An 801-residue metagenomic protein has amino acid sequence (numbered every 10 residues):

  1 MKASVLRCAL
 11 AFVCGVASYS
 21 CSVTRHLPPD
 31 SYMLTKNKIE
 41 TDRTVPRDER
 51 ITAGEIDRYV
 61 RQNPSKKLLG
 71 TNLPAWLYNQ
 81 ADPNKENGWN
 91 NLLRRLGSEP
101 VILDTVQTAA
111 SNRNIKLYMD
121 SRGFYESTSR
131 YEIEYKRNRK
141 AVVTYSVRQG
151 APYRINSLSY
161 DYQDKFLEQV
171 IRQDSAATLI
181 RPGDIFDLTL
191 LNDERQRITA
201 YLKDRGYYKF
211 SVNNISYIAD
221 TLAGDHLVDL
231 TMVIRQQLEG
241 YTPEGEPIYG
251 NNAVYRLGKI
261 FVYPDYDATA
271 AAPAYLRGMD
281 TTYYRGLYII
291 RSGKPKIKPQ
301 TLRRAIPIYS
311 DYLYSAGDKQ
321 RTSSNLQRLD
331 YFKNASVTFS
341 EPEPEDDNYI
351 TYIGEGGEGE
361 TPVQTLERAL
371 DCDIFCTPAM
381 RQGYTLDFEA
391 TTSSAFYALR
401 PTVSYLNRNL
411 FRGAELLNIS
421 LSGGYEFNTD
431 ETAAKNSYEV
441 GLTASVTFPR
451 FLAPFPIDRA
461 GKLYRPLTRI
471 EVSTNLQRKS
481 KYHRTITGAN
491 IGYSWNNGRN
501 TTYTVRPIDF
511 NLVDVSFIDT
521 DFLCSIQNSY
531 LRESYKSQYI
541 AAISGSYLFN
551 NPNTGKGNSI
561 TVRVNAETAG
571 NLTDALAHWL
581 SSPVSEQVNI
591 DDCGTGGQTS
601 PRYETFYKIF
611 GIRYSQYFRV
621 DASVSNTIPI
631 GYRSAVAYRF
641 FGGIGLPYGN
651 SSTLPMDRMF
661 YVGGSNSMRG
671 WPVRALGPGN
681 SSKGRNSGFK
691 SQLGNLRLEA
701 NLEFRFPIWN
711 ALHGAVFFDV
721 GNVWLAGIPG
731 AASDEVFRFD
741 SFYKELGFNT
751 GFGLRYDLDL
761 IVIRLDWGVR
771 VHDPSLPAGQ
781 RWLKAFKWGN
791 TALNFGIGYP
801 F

Functional and structural regions predicted by a protein language model:
M1-A9: Bacterial N-terminal signal peptides that target proteins for export
A17-S20: C-terminal motif of bacterial Sec signal peptides marking the signal peptidase cleavage site
S22-R328, N334, A369, A460 (+1 more regions): Interaction-mediating elements
S22-V23, I306, R321, D330 (+5 more regions): C-terminal transmembrane beta-barrel domains of outer membrane proteins
Y125-E132, Y208-Y217, K333-P342, D458-R459 (+3 more regions): Short beta-strand elements
V147-A151, Y162-D164, M232-L238, P264 (+12 more regions): Flexible glycine-/small-residue-rich
P247-N251, R256-K462, S534-A541, F549-N558 (+2 more regions): Outer-membrane beta-barrel initiation region
N436-F517, D521: Transmembrane beta-barrel wall of Gram-negative outer-membrane proteins
